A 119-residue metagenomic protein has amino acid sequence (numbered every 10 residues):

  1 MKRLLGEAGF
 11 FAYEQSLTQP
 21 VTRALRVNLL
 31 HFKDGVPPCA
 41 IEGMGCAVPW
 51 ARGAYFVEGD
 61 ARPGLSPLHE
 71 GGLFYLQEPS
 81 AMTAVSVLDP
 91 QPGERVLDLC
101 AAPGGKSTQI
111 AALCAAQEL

Functional and structural regions predicted by a protein language model:
M1-L119: S-adenosylmethionine
